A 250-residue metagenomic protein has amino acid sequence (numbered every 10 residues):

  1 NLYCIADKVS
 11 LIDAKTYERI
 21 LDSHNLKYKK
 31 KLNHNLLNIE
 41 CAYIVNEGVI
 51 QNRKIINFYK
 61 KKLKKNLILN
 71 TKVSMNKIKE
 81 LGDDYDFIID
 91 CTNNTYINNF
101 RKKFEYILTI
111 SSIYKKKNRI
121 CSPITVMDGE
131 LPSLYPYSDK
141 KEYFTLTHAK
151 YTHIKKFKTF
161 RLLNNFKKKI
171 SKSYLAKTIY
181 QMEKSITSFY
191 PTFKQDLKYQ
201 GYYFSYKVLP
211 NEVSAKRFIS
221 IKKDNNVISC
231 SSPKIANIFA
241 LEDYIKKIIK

Functional and structural regions predicted by a protein language model:
N1-H34: Dinucleotide-binding Rossmann-like beta1-alpha1 core, especially the glycine-rich loop that anchors the ADP
N1-I5, K30-K61, D224-S232: Helix-loop-beta segment of a Rossmann-like dinucleotide-binding subdomain
K27-K31, N66-N70, K198-G201: General small-molecule cofactor/ligand-binding pocket signal
A42-M75, L81-Y96, I238-I248: Helical element adjacent to the flavin cofactor pocket in flavoenzyme catalytic cores
N46, S188-K250: C-terminal catalytic lobe of FAD-dependent flavoproteins
G82-D128, Y137-E142, K155: Central helical "cap/lid" subdomain
S133-L134, Y143-H148, I228-C230: Short hydrophobic-aromatic micro-motifs
K140-E142, I154-Y206: Flavin-binding catalytic cores
